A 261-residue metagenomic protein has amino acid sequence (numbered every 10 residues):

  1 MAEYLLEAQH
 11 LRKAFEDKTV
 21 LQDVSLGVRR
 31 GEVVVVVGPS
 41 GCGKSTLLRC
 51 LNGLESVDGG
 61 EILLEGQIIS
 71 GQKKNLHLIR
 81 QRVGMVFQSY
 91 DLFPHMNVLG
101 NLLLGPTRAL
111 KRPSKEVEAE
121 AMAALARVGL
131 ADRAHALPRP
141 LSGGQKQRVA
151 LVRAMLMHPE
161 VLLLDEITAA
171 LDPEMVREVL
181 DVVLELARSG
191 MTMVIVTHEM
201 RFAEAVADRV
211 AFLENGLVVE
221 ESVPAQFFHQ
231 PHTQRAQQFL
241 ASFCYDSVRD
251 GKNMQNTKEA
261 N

Functional and structural regions predicted by a protein language model:
M1-A2, K258: Short, low-complexity, intrinsically disordered N-terminal peptides in bacterial proteins
E3-A8, R12-N215, V219-E220: ABC family nucleotide-binding domain
A225-N261: C-terminal boundary and immediately downstream tail of ABC-type ATPase nucleotide-binding domains
